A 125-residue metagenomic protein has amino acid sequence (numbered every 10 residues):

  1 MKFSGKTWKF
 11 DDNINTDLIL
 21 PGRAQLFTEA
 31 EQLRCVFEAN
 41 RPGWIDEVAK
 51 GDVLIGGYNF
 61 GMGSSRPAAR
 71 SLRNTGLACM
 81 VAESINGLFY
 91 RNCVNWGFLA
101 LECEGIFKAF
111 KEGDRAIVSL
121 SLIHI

Functional and structural regions predicted by a protein language model:
M1-L26: Polybasic, low-complexity association/targeting segments
L20, Q25-S121: Feature captures the catalytic cores and cofactor-binding loops of soluble hydro-lyases/lyases that act on carboxylate
I123-I125: Conserved small/polar residues in nucleotide/adenosyl-binding loops
